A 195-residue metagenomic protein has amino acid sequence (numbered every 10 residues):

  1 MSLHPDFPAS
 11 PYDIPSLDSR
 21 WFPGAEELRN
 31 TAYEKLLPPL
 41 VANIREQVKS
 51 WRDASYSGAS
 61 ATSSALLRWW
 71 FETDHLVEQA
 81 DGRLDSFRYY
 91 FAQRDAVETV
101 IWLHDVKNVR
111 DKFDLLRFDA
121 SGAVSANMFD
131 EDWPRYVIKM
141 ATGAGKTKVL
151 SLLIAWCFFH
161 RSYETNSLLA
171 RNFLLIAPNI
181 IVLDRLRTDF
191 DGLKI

Functional and structural regions predicted by a protein language model:
M1-I195: RecA-like P-loop NTPase motor core of helicase/translocase proteins
